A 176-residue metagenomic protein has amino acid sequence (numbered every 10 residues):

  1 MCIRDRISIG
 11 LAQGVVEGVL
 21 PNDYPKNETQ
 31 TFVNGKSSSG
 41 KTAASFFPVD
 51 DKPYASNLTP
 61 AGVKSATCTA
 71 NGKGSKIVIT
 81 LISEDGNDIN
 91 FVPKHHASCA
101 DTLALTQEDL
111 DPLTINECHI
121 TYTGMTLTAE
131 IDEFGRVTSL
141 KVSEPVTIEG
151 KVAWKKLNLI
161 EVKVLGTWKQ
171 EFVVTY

Functional and structural regions predicted by a protein language model:
R4-Y176: Subset-of-secretome marker
